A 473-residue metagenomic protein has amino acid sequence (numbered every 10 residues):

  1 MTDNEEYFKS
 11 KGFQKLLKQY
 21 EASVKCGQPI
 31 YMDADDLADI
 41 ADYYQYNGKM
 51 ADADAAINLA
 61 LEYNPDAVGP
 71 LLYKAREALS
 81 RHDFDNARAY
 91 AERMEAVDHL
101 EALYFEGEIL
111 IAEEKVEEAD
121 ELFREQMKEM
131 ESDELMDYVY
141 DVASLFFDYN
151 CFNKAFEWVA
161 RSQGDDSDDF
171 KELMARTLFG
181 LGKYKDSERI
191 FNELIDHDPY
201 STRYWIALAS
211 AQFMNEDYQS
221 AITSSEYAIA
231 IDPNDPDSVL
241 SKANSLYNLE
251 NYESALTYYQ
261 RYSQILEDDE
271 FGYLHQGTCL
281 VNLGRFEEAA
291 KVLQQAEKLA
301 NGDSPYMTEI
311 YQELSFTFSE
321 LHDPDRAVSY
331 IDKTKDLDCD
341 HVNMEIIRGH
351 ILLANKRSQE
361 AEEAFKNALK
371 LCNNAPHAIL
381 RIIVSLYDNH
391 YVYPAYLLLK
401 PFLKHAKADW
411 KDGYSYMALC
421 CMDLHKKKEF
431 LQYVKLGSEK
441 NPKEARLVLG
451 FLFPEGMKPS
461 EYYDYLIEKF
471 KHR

Functional and structural regions predicted by a protein language model:
D35, G69, E101, E134-D137 (+9 more regions): Start-of-helix register in tetratricopeptide repeats
Y46, S80, A112-E113, L145-D148 (+10 more regions): Register position in tetratricopeptide repeats
A60, R93-M94, Q126, V159-S162 (+8 more regions): Canonical positions in the second alpha-helix
P65, V97-H99, E131-D133, D165-S167 (+9 more regions): Short coil turns that delineate tetratricopeptide repeat
Y73, F105, D141, L173 (+8 more regions): Canonical tetratricopeptide repeat
A96-L100, K128, G164-D166, A230 (+5 more regions): TPR/TPR-like (Sel1-like) alpha-helical repeat modules
